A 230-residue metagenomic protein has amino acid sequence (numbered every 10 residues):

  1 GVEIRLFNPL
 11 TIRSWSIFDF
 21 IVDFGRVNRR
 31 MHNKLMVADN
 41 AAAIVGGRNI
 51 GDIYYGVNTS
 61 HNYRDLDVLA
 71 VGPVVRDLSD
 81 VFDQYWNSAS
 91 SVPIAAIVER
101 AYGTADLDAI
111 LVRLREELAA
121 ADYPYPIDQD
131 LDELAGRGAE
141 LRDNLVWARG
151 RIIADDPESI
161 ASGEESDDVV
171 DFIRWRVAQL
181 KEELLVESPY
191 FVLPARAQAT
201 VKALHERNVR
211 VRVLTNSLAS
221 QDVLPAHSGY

Functional and structural regions predicted by a protein language model:
G1-K34, A38-Y230: Charged, low-complexity intrinsically disordered terminal segments
